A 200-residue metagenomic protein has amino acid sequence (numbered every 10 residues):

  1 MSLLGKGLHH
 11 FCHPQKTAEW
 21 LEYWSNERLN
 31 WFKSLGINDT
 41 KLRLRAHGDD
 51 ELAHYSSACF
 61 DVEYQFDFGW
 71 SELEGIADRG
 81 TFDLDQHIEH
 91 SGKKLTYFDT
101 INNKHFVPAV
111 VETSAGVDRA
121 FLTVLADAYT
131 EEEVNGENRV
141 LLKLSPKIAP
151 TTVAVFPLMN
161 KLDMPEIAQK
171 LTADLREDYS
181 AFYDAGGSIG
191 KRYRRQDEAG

Functional and structural regions predicted by a protein language model:
M1-G200: NTP/phosphate- and nucleic-acid-binding module
